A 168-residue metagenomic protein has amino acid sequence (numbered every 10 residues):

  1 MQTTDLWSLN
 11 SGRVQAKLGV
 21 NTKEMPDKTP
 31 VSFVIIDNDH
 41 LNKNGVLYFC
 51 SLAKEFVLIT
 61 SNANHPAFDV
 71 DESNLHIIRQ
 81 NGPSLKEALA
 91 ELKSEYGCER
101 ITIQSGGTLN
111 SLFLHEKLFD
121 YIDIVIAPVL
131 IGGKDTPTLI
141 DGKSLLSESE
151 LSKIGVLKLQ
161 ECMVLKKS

Functional and structural regions predicted by a protein language model:
M1-S168: Enzymes that bind and transform nitrogen-containing heteroaromatic metabolites
